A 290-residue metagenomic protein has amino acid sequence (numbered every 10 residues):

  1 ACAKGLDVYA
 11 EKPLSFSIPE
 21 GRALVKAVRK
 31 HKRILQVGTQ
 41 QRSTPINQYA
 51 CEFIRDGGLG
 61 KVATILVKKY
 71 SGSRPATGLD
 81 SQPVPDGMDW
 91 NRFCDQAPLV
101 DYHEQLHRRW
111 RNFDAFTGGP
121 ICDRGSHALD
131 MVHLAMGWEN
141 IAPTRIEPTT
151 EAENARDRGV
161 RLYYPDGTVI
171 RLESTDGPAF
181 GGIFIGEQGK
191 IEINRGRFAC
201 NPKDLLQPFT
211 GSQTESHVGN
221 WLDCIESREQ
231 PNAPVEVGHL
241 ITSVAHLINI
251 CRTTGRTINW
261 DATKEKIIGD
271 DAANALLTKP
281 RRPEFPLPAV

Functional and structural regions predicted by a protein language model:
A1-S43, G57: Beta-strand-loop-alpha-helix segment that lines the small-molecule cofactor/substrate pocket of alpha/beta enzymes
L6, V25-V28, K32, I54-G58 (+7 more regions): A generic secondary-structure signal for well-formed alpha-helical elements
E20-G21, N47-Q48, P75-L79, E104-Q105: Short, solvent-exposed loop/turn and secondary-structure capping segments
T44-V67, L79, A115, C122-P148 (+1 more regions): Oxidoreductase and adenylate-handling cofactor-binding alpha/beta cores
G58-P75, D89-Y102, T144-A152, R171-S174: NAD(P)-dependent dehydrogenases' Rossmann-like dinucleotide-binding region
N91-G167: Rossmann-like dinucleotide-binding domain that binds NAD(P)(H)
T117-N140, A155-G159, P178-V290: C-terminal helical cap and adjacent loop that interface with cofactors, partners, or active-site loops
P165-V169, G177, Q188: Glycine-centered tight beta-turn/hairpin loop motif at sheet-sheet or coil-to-beta transitions
